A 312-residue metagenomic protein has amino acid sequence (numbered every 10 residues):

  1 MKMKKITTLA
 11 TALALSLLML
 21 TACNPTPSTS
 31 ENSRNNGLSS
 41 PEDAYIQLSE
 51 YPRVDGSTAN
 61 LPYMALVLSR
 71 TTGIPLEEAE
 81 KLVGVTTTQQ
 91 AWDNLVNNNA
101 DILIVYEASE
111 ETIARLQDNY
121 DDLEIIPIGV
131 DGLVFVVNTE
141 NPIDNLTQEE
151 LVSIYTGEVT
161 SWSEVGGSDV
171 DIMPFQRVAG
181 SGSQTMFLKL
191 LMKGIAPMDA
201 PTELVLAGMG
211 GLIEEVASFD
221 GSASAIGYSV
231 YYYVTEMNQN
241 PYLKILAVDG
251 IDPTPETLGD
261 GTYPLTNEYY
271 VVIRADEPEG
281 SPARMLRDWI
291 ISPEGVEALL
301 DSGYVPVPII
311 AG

Functional and structural regions predicted by a protein language model:
K2-A10: Bacterial N-terminal signal peptides that target proteins for export
L13-A14: Repetitive helical segments and hydrophobic/amphipathic motifs
M19-A22: C-terminal motif of bacterial Sec signal peptides marking the signal peptidase cleavage site
N24-G312: Exported/periplasmic ABC-transporter solute-binding proteins
